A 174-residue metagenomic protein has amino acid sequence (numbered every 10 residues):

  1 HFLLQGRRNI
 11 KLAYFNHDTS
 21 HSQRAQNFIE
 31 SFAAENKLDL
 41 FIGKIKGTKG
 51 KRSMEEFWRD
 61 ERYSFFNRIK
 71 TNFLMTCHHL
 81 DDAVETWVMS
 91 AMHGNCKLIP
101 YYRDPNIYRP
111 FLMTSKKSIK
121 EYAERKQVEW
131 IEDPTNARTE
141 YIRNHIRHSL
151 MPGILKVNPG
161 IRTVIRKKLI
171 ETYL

Functional and structural regions predicted by a protein language model:
H1-H148: Core alpha/beta nucleotide-donor-binding catalytic domains of modification enzymes
E140-L174: ATP/NTP-dependent adenylation/nucleotidyl-transfer catalytic domains that generate, transfer, or process NMP-activated
